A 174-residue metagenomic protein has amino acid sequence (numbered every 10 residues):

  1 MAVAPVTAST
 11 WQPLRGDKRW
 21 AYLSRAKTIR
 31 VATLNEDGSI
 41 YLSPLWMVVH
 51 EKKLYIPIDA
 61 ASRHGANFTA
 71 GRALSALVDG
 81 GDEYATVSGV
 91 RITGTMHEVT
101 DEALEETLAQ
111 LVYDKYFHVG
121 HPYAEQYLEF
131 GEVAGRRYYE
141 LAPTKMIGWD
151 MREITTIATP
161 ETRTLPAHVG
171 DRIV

Functional and structural regions predicted by a protein language model:
M1-L14, V87-V174: Charged, gly/pro-rich active-site loop segments
P13-D17, A61-S62: Structural motif corresponding to alpha-helix initiation and N-cap regions
A21-R25: Short proline/glycine- and basic residue-enriched helix-capping loop/turn segments at helix->loop/beta transitions
A26-A60, A66-F68, S75-G80, S88-R91: Short beta-strand segments
D37-S39, D82-Y84, E129-V133: A short beta-turn/loop motif at secondary-structure boundaries
W46, A60, D82, M96 (+1 more regions): Short, flexible active-site-adjacent loop segments at beta-strand->alpha-helix junctions, enriched in small/polar
S62-H64, E83, T155-T156: Short, surface-exposed beta-strand-loop junctions and turns on beta-sheet-rich folds
